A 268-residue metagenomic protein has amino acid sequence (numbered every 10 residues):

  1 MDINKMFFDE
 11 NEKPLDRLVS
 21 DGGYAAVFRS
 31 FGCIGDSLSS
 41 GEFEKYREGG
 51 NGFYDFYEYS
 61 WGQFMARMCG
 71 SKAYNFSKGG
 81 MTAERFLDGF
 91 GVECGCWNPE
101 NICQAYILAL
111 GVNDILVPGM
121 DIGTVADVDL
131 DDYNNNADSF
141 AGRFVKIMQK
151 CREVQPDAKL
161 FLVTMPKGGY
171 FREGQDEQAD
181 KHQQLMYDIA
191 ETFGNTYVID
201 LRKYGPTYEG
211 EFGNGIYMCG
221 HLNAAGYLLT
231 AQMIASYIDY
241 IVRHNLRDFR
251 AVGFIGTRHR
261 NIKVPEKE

Functional and structural regions predicted by a protein language model:
D2-S77, G95-W97, R247: Serine-esterase "nucleophile elbow" of acetyl-processing enzymes
S30-I34, S39, K72-S77, Q104-A109 (+2 more regions): Structural recognition of the beta-strand scaffold that forms the well-ordered cores of secreted hydrolase catalytic
S37-S40, K78-E84, V112-V117, P166-Y170 (+1 more regions): Solvent-exposed loop/turn segments at secondary-structure junctions within structured extracellular/periplasmic domains
S40-F56, G79-R85, T124-N134, C219: Acidic/histidine-rich helix-loop elements that form or flank divalent-metal/phosphate-binding sites at the catalytic
E58-S60, F86-E100, V145-K150, Q184: Alpha-helical scaffolding within the catalytic cores of extracellular/periplasmic polymer-degrading hydrolases
F64-K72, K146-F161, L185-I199, I241: A structural motif corresponding to the C-terminal end of an alpha-helix and its immediate exit/capping segment
R85-D138, G168: Oxyanion-hole/transition-state-stabilizing segment in secreted/luminal serine hydrolases and related acyltransferases
M165-E268: Catalytic His-Asp segment of secreted/periplasmic serine-dependent ester chemistry enzymes
